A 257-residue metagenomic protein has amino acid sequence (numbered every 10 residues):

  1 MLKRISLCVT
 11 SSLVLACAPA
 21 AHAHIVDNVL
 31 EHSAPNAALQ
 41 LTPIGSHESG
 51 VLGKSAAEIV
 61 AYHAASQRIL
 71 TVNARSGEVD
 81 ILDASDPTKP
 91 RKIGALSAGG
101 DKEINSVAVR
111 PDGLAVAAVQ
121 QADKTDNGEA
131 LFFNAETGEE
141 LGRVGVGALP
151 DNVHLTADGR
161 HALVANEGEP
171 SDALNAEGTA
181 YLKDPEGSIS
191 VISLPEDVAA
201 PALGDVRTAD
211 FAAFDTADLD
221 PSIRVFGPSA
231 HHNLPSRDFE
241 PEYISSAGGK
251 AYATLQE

Functional and structural regions predicted by a protein language model:
M1-H22: Gram-negative bacterial Sec-dependent N-terminal signal peptides
H24-E257: Mobile, glycine-rich extracellular loop/lid and propeptide segments that shape or gate substrate/ligand access
